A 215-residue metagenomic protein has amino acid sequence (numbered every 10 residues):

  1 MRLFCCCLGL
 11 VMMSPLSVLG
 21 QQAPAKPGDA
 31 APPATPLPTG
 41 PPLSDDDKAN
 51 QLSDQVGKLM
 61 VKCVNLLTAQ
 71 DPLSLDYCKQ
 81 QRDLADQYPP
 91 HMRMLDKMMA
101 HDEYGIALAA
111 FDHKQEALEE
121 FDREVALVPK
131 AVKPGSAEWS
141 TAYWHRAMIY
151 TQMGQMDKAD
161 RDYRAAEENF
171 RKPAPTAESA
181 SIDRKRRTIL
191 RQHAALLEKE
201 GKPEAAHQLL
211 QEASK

Functional and structural regions predicted by a protein language model:
G20-K79: N-terminal leader/linker segments that initiate helical-solenoid repeat arrays
S44-N50, D83-L95, L127-G135, R171-I182: Flexible helix-coil transition and linker loops at the boundaries of alpha-helical arrays
T68-A69, F111, M153, E200: Structural motif corresponding to the intra-repeat A-B loop/turn of tetratricopeptide repeats
